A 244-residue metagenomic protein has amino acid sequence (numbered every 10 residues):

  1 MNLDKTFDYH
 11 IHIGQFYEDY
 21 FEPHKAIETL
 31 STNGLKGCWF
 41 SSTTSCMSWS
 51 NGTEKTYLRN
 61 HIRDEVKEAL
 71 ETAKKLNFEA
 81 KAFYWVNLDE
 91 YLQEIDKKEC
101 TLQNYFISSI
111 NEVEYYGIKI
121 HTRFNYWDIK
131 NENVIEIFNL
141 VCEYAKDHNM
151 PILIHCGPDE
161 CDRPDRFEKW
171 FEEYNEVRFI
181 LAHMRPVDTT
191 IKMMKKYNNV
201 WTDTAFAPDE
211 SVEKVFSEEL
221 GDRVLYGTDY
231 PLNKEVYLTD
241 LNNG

Functional and structural regions predicted by a protein language model:
M1-E132, E136, L140, Y144 (+2 more regions): Mid-domain alpha/beta scaffold segments of enzyme catalytic cores
T6-Y9, W39-S42, F83-W85, K119 (+4 more regions): Active-site neighborhood of phospho(di)ester-bond hydrolases with catalytic His/Asp-centered motifs
Q15, R185-G244: H/E-rich (His + Asp/Glu) clusters that bind or coordinate divalent metals
W85-C100, I137-L140, R166-E173, Y197-D209 (+1 more regions): Short secondary-structure transition/capping segments
V86-Y91, R123-F124, P158-D162, H183-V187 (+1 more regions): Short beta->alpha connector loops
Q93-S109, I129-I137, D159-Y174, D188-K195 (+1 more regions): Distinct, well-ordered alpha-helical segments
V113-G117, L140, Y144-P151, E173-R178 (+2 more regions): Glycine-enriched alpha-helix->loop->beta-strand junction motifs that scaffold or abut catalytic
A145-R166: Hydrophobic, aromatic-enriched interface-forming segments
